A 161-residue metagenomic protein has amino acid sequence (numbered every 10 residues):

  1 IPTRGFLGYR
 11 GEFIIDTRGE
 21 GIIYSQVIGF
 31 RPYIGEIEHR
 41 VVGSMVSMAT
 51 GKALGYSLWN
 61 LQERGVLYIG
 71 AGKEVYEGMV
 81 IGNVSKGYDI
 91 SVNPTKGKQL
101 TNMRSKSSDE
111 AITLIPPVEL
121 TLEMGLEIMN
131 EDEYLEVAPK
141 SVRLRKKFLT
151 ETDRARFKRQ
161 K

Functional and structural regions predicted by a protein language model:
I1-K161: Accessory interaction regions appended to the cores of large information-processing enzymes
